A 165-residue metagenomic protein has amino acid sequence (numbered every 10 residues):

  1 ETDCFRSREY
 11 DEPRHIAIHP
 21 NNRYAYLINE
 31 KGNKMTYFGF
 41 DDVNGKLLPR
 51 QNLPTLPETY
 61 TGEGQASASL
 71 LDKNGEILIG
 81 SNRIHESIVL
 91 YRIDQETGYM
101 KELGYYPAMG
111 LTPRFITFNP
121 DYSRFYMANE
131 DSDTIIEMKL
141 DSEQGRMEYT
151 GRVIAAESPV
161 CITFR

Functional and structural regions predicted by a protein language model:
E1-F5, L47-T55, M100-P107, M147-A155: Beta-propeller fold detector
T2-L56: Acidic, glycine-rich loop-and-beta core segments that form the ion-binding/anion-interacting portion of active sites
S7-R23, T55-G75, M109-Y122, V153-R165: Beta-rich, blade/repeat-based domains predominating in secreted/periplasmic proteins but also intracellular
E30-K31, F40, R83, E130-D131 (+1 more regions): Short loop/turn segments immediately following the C-termini of beta-strands
F38-L47, Y91-G98, M138-R146: Short loop/turn segments immediately following beta-strands, especially the blade-tip and inter-blade linker loops
V89-E137: C-terminal hydrophobic structural anchor segments that stabilize assembly/packing rather than catalytic chemistry
R124-S158: Internal helix-turn-beta structural module
